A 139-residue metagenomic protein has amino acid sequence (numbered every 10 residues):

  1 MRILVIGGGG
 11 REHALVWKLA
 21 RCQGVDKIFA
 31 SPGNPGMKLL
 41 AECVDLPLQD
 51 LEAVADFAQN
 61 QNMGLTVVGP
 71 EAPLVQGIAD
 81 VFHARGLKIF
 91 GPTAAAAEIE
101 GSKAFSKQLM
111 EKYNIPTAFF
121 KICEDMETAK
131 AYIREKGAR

Functional and structural regions predicted by a protein language model:
M1-A95, E127: ATP-binding N-terminal substructure of ATP-dependent carboxylate-amine bond-forming enzymes
L4-V5, I99-R139: Active-site nucleotide/adenylate-binding loops and adjacent lid/helix of ATP-dependent enzymes
